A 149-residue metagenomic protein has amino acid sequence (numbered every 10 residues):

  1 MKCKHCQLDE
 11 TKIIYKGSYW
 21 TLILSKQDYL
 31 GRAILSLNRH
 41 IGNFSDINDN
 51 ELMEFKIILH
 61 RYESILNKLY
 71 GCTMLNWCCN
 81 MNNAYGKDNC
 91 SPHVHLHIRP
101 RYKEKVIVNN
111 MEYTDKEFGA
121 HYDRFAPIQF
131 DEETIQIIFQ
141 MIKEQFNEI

Functional and structural regions predicted by a protein language model:
M1-I149: HIT superfamily nucleotide-processing domains
